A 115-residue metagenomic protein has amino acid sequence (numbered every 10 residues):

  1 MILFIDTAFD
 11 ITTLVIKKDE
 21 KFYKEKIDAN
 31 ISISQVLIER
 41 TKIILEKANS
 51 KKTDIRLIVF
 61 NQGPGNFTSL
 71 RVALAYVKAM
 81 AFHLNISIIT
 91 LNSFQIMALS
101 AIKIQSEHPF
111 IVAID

Functional and structural regions predicted by a protein language model:
M1-L3, P109-V112: Conserved beta-strand elements of the Class I
M1-Q62: N-terminal beta-alpha supersecondary unit
V36-E39, A75, I96-L99: Short amphipathic alpha-helical face segments that pack within enzyme cores and frequently flank/anchor catalytic
I44-A48, V77, H83, A101: Stable alpha-helical structural segments in soluble proteins, enriched in small hydrophobic residues
L57-S93: DPxDG-like acidic metal-binding loop motif
L91-F110: Conserved phosphate-binding catalytic cores of ATP/NTP-utilizing and phosphoryl-transfer enzymes
